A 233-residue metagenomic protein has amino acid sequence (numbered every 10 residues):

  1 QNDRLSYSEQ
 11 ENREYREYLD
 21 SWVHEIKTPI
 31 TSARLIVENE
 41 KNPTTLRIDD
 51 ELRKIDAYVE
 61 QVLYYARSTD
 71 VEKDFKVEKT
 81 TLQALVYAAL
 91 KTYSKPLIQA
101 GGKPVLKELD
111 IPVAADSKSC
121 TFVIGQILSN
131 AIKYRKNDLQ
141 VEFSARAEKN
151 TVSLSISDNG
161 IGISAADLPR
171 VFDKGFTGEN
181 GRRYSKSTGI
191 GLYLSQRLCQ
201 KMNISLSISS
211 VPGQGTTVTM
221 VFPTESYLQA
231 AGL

Functional and structural regions predicted by a protein language model:
S94-L106: Short conserved segments within the C-terminal catalytic ATPase subdomain
A131-I132: Short helix-loop "hinge" at the ATP-lid/N-box region of the Bergerat-fold HATPase_c
D138-N150: Short beta-strand/loop element within the Bergerat-fold HATPase_c
D158: Acidic ATP/Mg2+-coordinating residue in the GHKL
I163-F176: Short conserved segment of the HATPase_c
Q214-V218: Glycine-rich GHKL/ HATPase_c ATP-binding element in histidine kinases
